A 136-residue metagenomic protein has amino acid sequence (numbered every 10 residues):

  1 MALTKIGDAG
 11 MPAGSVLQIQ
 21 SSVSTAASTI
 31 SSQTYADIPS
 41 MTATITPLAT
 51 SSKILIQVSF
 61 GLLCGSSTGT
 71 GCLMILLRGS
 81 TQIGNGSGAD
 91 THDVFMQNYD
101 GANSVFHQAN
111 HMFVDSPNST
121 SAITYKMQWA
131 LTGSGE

Functional and structural regions predicted by a protein language model:
M1-A27: Glycine-rich, low-complexity segments
D8, D37, D115-S116: Acidic side chains
S22-S31, T44-K53, Q57-A122, K126-E136: Terminal beta-strand-rich extracellular "head" domains that mediate receptor/glycan or other ligand binding
T34-T42: A short beta-strand-loop element at or near the start of a globular domain
